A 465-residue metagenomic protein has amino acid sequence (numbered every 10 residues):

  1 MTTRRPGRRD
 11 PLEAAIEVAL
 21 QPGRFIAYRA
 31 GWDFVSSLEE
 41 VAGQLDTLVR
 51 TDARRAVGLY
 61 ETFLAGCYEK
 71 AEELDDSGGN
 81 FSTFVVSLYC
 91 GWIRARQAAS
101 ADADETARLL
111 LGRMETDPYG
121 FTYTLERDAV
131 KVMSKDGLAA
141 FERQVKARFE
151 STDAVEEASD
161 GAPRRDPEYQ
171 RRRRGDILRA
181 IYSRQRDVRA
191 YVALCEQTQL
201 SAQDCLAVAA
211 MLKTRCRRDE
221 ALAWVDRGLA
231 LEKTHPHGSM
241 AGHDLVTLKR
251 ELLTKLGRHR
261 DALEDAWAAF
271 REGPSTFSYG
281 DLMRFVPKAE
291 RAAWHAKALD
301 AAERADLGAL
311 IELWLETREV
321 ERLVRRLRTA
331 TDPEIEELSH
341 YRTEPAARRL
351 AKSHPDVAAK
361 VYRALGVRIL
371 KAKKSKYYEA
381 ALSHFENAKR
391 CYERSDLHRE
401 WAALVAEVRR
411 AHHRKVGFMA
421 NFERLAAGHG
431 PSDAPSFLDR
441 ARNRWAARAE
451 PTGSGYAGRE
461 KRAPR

Functional and structural regions predicted by a protein language model:
M1-R465: Eukaryote-biased, non-catalytic alpha-solenoid scaffold regions
